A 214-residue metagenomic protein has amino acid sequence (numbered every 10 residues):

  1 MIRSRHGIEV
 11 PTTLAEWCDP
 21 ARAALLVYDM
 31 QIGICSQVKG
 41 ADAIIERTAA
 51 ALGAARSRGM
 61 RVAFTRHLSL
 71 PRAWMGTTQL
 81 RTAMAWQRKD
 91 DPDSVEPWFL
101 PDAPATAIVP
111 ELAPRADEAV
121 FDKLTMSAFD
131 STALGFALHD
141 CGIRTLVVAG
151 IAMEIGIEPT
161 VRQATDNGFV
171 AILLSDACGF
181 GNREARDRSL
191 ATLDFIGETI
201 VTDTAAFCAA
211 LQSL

Functional and structural regions predicted by a protein language model:
M1-A24, A50-R58, M75, Q79-L214: Active-site-adjacent betaalpha module
A21, K39-A55, G59-L68: A short alpha/beta connector and helix-capping loop motif
M30, H67-S69, D176: Active-site loop/turn elements of alpha/beta-hydrolase fold enzymes, especially the short glycine-/histidine-rich
Q31-S36: Short acidic, Gly/Ser-rich segments with clustered Asp/Glu that frequently serve as metal-coordination loops in enzyme
Q37-A41, E184-A185: Short, solvent-exposed loop/turn segments at secondary-structure boundaries
L68, A73-G76: Short, charge-patterned binding micro-sites
